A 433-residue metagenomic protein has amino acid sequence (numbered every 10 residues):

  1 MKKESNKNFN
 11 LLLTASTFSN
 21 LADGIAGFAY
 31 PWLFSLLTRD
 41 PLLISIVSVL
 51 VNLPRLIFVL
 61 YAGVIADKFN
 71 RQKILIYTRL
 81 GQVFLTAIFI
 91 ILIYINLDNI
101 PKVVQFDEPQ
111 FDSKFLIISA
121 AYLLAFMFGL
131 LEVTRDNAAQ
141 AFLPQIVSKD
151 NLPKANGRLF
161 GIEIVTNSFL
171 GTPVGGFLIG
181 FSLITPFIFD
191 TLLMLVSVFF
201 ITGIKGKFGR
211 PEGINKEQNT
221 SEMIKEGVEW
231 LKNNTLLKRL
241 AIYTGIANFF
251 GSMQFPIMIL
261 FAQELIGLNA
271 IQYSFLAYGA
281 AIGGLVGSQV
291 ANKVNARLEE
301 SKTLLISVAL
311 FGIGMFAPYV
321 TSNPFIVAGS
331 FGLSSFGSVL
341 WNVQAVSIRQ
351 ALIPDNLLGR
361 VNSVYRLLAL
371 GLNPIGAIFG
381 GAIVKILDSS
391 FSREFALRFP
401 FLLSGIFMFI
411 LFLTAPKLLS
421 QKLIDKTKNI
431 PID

Functional and structural regions predicted by a protein language model:
M1-E4, P101-Q110, L418-D433: Intrinsic disorder in cytosolic terminal tails and internal cytosolic loops of multi-pass membrane transporters
M1-F9, G206-I242, I432-D433: Juxtamembrane intracellular "pre-TM" segments in multi-pass secondary transporters
M1-L56, N233-A280: Helix-loop boundary and gating motifs at the non-cytosolic
T17, V103-T134, I326-L340: Hydrophobic core of transmembrane alpha-helices in multi-pass small-molecule transporters, especially MFS/SLC-type
P41-L42, K149-L159, A270, D355-Y365: Loop-to-transmembrane helix entry/capping segments in MFS-fold secondary transporters and related SLC/MFSD carriers
L56-Y61, K68, Q72-I74, T78 (+6 more regions): C-terminal transmembrane bundle of multi-pass solute transporters/carriers
L80-S113, A309-S322: C-terminal ends and interior cores of transmembrane alpha-helices in multi-pass membrane transporters/permeases
F115-A125, G129, K154-R210, Y278 (+3 more regions): Hydrophobic alpha-helical transmembrane segments
